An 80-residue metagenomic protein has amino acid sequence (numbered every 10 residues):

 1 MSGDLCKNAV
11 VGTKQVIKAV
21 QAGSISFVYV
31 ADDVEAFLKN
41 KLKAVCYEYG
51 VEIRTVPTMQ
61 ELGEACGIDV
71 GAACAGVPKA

Functional and structural regions predicted by a protein language model:
M1-S24, E35: Ribosome large-subunit tunnel/peptidyl-transferase-proximal elements
L5, A31, V51: Glycine- and other small-residue-rich loops at beta-strand/loop junctions that grip anionic moieties
K18, N40, E64: Alpha-helical elements of the RecA-like P-loop NTPase motor core of helicases
Q21-I25, Y47, G67: Signal for well-folded cores of large energy- and translation-related assemblies
F27, A36-R54, E61: Amphipathic, hydrophobic secondary-structure cores in small proteins
D33-V34, A80: Short glycine-rich anion-binding loops that position phosphate/pyrophosphate groups of nucleotides and phosphorylated
G50-A80: C-terminal structural segments of small proteins and small subunits
